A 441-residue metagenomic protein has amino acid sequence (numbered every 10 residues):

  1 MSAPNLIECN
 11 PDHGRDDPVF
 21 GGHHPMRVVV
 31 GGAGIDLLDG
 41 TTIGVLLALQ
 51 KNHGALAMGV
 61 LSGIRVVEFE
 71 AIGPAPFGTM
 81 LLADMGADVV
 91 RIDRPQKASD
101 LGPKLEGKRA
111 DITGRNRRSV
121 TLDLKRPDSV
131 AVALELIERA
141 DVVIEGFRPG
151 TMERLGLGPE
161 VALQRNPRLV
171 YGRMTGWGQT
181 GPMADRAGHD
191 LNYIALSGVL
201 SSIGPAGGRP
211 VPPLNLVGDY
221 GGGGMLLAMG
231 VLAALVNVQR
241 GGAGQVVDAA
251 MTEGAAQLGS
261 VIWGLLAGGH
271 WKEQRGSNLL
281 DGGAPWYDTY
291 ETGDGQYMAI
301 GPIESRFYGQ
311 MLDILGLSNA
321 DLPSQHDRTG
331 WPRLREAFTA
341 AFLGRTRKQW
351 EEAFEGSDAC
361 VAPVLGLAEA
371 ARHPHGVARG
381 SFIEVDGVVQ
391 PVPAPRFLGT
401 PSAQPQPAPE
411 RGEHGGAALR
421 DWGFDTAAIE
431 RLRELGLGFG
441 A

Functional and structural regions predicted by a protein language model:
L37, L49-R240, E410, G416-A441: N-terminal helix-loop segment corresponding to the beta1-alpha1 unit of nucleotide/adenylate-binding folds
Q179, G208-G218, Q239-A255, R275-G282 (+1 more regions): Conserved Rossmann-fold dehydrogenase catalytic segment
S197, G223-G244, Q257, V261-G269 (+1 more regions): Oxidoreductase and adenylate-handling cofactor-binding alpha/beta cores
D281, P285-S357, V361: Aromatic-enriched alpha-helical interface/lid elements that frame and gate functional surfaces
T292-Q296, A337, R347-K348, P393-A441: An anion-binding loop in the catalytic cleft
E355-P405: A glycine-rich dinucleotide-binding beta-alpha-beta segment and adjacent secondary-structure elements that constitute
